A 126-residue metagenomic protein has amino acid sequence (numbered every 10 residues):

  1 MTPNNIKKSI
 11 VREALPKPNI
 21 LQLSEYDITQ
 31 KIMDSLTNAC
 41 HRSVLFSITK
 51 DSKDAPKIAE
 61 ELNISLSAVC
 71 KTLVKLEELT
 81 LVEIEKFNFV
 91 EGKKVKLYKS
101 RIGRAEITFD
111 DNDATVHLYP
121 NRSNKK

Functional and structural regions predicted by a protein language model:
M1-I32, K86-N88, K96, T108: N-terminal leader segment of winged-helix/HTH proteins
M33, R42-I48: Hydrophobic residues on short alpha-helical segments
A39-H41, K50-K57: Short capping segments at the starts of secondary-structure elements
K57-N63, L76: A short acidic, leucine-rich amphipathic alpha-helix
T80: Glycine-centered, phosphate/nucleic-acid-interacting loop/turn motifs that mediate DNA/RNA or nucleotide
V90-K126: Conserved segment of winged-helix/HTH DNA-binding domains
